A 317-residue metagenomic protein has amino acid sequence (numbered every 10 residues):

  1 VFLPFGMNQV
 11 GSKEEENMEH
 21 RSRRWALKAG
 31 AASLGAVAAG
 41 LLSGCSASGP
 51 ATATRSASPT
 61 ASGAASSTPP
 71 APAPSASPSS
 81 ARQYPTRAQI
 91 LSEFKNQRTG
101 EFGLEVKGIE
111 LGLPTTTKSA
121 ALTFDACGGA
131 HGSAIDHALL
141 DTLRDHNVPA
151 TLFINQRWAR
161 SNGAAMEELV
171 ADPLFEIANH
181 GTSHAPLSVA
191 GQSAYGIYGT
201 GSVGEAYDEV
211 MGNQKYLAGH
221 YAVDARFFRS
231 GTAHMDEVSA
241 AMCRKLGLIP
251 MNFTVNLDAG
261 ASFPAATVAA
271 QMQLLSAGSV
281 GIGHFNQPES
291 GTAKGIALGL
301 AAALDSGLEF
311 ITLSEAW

Functional and structural regions predicted by a protein language model:
V1-R21, L34-S43: Secretory targeting signals
E19, K28-A39, C45-F124, G129-H137 (+3 more regions): N-terminal pre-catalytic segment of deacetylase/amide-hydrolase enzymes
Q83-V189, S193-G201, K215-G219: Active-site beta->alpha N-cap acidic-glycine motif
L104-G108, H137, R160-V170, G212 (+2 more regions): Alpha-helical scaffolding within the catalytic cores of extracellular/periplasmic polymer-degrading hydrolases
F124-A126, L152-Q156, N179-G181, S230-T232 (+3 more regions): A cross-domain feature marking catalytic cores of carbohydrate-active enzymes and several ubiquitous metabolic/repair
G128-S133, I154-G163, R229-M235, D258-F263 (+1 more regions): Acidic-and-aromatic substrate-binding clefts and catalytic sites of carbohydrate-active enzymes
D141-F153, E176, I197-T232, Q273-H284 (+1 more regions): CE4/NodB-like, metal-dependent polysaccharide N-deacetylase domain that modifies extracellular/periplasmic N-acetylated
D224, H234-L275, L308-W317: His/Asp/Glu-enriched short active-site or ligand-binding loop at hydrolase and phosphoryl-transfer sites
